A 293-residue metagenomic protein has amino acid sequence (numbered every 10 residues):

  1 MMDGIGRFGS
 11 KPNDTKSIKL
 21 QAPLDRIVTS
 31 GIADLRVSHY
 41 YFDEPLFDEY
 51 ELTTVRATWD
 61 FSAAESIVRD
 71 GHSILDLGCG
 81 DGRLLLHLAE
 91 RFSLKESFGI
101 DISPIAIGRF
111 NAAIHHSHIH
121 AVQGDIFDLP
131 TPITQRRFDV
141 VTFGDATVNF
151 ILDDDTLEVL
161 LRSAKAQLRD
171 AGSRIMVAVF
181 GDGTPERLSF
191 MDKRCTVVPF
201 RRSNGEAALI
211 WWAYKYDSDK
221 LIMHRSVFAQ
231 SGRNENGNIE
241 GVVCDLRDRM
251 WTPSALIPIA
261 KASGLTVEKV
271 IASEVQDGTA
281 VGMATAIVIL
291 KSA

Functional and structural regions predicted by a protein language model:
D3-D70, R83: Conserved class I S-adenosyl-L-methionine
G78-G80: Class I SAM-dependent methyltransferase "Motif I" SAM/SAH-binding loop
R83, L88-D128: Class I SAM-dependent methyltransferase SAM/SAH-binding core
T131-V140: A short acidic, Gly/Pro-enriched loop at the edge of an enzyme's catalytic core that lines a small-molecule cofactor
D139-D155: A short SAM/SAH-binding and catalytic strip from SAM-dependent methyltransferases
E158-D170: A short glycine-rich, Lys/Arg-flanked "PGG" loop and its adjoining helix->strand segment in the class I
V177-S254: SAM-dependent methyltransferase
R249-A293: C-terminal lobe and adjacent flexible extensions of AdoMet/dcAdoMet transferase-like proteins
